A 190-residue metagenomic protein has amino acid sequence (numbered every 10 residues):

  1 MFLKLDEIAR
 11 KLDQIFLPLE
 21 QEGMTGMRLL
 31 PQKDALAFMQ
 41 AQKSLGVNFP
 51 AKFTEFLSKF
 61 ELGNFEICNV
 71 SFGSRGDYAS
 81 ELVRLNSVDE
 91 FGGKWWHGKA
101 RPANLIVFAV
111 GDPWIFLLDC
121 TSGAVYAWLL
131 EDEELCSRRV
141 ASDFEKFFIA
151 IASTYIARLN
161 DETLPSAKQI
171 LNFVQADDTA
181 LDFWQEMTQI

Functional and structural regions predicted by a protein language model:
M1-I115, D178-I190: A surface-exposed partner-binding patch
F2-D6, T154-P165: Short cationic/low-complexity microdomains
A9, F16, F91, R139-F148 (+1 more regions): Low-complexity, flexible helical/coil segments
I67-N69, L82, L135, D143-E145 (+1 more regions): Short, charged/polar low-complexity linear motifs in solvent-exposed/disordered segments
D119-S122: Short acidic-glycine loop/turn motifs at beta-strand connectors
W128-N160: Compact, glycine/acidic-enriched structural inserts
L159-I190: Acidic, proline/glycine-rich low-complexity IDRs
